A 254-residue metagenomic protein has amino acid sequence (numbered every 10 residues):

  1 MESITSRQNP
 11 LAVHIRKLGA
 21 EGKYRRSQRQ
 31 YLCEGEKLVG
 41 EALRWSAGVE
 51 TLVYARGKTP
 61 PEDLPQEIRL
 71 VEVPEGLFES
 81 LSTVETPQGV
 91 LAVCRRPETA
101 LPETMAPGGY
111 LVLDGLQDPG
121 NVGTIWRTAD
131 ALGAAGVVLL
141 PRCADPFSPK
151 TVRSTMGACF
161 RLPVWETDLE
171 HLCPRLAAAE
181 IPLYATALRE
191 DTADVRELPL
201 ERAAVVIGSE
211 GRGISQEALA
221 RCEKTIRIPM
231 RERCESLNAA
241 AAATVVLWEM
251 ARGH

Functional and structural regions predicted by a protein language model:
M1-K58, C143-A144: Boundary-proximal intrinsically disordered activation/regulatory segments immediately upstream of a helical core
S3-S6, V71-P74, L162-L172: Short acidic-hydrophobic, aromatic-tinged amphipathic segments that line or gate anion-handling sites
R44, P97-E98, P102-E190: RNA substrate-binding interface of SAM-dependent RNA methyltransferases
Q66-V93: Glycine/small-residue-rich loop that forms an oxyanion/phosphate-binding "nest" at active or ligand-binding sites
V73-P74, D114, L140-P141, P163 (+1 more regions): Short beta->alpha connector loops at strand-helix junctions that form conserved, small/polar/Pro-enriched
A131-L132, C143-A158, Q216-H254: Structured adenosyl-cofactor binding patch, chiefly the S-adenosyl-L-methionine
Y184-C234, N238: Active-site/ligand-binding-proximal alpha/beta "capping" segment
